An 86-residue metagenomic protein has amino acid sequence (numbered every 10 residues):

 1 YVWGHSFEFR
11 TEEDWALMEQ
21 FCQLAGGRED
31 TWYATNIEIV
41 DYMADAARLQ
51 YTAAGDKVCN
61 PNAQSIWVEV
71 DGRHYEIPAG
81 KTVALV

Functional and structural regions predicted by a protein language model:
Y1-V86: C-terminal domain-boundary segment and adjacent tail
